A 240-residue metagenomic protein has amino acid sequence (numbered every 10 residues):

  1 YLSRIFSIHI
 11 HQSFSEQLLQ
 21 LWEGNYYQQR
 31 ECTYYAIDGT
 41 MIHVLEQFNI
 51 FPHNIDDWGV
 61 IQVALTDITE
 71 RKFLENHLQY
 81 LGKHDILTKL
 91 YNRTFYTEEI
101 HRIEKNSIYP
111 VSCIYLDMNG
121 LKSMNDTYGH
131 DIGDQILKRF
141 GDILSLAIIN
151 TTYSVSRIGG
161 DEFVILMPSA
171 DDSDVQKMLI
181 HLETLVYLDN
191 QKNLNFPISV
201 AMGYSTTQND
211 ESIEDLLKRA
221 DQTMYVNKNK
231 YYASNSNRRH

Functional and structural regions predicted by a protein language model:
Y1-H9: PAS-family sensory/regulatory domains
T33-G39, H53: PAS-family sensory domains
E46-I61, S212: Short loop/turn elements at sensory-signaling interfaces that couple input to output
D57-D67, R219: PAS-family sensory domains
T66-Y80, N92: PAS-associated C-terminal cap
Q79-K83, L90-S112, N119-L146, S156-G160 (+4 more regions): Conserved long alpha-helical elements within nucleotide-processing catalytic cores of c-di-GMP signaling and class III
D126, H130, Q176-E183, Y187 (+2 more regions): Catalytic-core segments of nucleotide cyclases and related cyclic-nucleotide turnover enzymes
Y153-R157, F196: A short pre-motif secondary-structure segment
